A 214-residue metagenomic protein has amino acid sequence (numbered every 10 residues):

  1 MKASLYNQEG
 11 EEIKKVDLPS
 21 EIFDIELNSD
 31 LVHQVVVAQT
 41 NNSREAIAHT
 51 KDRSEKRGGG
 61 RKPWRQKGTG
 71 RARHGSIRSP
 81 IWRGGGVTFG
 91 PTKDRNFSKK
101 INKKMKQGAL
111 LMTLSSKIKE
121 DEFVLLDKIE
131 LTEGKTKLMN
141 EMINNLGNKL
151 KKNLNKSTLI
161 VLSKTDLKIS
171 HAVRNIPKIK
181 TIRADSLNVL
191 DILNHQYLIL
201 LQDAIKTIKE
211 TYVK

Functional and structural regions predicted by a protein language model:
M1-E45, T92-K214: Extended polybasic, low-complexity segments that bind anionic RNA or targeting/receptor surfaces
L31-K67: A short, flexible low-complexity segment enriched in Lys/Arg and Gly/Pro that occurs in N-terminal basic tails
T50, I77, A184-D185: Short loop/turn and capping residues at structural boundaries
R53-P91: Glycine/serine-rich anion-binding loops at beta->alpha junctions that coordinate negatively charged ligand groups
